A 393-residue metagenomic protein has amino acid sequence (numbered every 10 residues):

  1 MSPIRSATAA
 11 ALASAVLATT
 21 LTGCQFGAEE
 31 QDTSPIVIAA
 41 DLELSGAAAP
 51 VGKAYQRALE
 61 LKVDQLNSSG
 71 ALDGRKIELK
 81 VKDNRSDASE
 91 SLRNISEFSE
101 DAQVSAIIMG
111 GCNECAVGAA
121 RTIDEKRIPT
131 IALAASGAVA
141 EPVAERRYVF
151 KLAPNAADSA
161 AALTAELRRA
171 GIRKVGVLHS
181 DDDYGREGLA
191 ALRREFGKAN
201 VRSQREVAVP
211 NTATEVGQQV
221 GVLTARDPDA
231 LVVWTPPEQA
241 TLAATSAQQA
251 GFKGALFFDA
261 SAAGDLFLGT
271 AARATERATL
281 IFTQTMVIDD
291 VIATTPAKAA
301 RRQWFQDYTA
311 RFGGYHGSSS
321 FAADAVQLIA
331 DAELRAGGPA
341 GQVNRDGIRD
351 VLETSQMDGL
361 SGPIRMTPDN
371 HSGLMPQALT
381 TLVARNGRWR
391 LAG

Functional and structural regions predicted by a protein language model:
M1-V37, S68, G393: Short, low-complexity disordered leader/linker segments with a strong preference for bacterial N-terminal type II
Q25-F26, Q31, V37, V51-A54 (+2 more regions): Beta-alpha junction/loop-to-helix N-cap segments that form part of ligand/metal-binding clefts
D32-K62, K82-S89, G111, D181-R186 (+2 more regions): Extracytoplasmic "Venus flytrap"
V51-L72, A191-G197: Short, polar/charged alpha-helical segment
R93, A138-V139, R147-G251: Extracellular/periplasmic Venus flytrap/periplasmic-binding protein
F98-G111, P129-L133, G176-H179, D227-P237 (+3 more regions): Periplasmic-binding protein-like
Q248-A323: Extracellular/periplasmic periplasmic-binding protein-like sensory domains
Y315-S319, A330-R388: Segments of small-molecule ligand-sensing domains
